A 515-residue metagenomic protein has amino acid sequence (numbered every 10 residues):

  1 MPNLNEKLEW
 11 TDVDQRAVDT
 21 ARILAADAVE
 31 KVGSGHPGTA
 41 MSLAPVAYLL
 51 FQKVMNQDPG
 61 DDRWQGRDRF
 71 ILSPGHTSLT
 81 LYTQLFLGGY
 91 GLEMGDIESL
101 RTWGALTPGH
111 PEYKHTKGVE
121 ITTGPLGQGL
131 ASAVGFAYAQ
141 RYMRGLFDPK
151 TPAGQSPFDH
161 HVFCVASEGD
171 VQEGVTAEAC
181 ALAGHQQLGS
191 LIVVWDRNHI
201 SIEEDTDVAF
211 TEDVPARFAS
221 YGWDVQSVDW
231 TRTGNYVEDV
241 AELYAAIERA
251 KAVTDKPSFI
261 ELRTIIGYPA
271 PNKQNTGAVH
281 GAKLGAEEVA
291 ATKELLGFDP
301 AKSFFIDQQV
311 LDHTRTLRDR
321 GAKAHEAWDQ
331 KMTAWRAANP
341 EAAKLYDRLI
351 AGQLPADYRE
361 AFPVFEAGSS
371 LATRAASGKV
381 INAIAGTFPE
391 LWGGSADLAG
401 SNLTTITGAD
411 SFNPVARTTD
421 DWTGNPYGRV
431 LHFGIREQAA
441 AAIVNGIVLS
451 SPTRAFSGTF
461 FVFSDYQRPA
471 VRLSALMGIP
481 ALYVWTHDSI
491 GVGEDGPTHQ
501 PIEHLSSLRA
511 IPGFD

Functional and structural regions predicted by a protein language model:
M1-H161, T316-R318, A322-D515: Thiamine diphosphate
P59-G60, H115, V119-T316, G496 (+2 more regions): Glycine-rich ThDP/TPP pyrophosphate-binding loop and its adjacent helix/strand module within ThDP-dependent enzymes
